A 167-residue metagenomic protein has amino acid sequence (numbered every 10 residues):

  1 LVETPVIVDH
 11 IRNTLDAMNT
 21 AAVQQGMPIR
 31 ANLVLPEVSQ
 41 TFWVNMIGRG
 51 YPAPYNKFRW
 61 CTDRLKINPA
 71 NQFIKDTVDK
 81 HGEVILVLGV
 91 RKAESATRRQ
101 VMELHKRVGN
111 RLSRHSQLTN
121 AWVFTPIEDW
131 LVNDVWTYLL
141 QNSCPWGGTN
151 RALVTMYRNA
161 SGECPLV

Functional and structural regions predicted by a protein language model:
L1-V167: Nucleotide-activated chemistry modules centered on ATP-dependent adenylation/adenylyltransferase
